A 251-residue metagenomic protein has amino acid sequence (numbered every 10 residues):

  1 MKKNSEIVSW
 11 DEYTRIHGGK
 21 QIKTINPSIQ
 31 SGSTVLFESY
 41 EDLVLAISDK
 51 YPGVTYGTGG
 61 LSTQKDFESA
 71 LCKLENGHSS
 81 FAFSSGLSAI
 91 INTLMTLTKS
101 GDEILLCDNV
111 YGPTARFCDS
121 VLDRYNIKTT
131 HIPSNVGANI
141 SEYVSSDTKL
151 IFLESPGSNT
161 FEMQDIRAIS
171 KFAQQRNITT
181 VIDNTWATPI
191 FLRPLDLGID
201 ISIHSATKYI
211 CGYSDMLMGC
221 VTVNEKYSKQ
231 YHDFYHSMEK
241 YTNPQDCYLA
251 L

Functional and structural regions predicted by a protein language model:
M1-Q30: Short conserved active-site loop signatures built around small residues
K2-V8, E68-K73, G198-D200, H204: Short, hydrophobic/aliphatic alpha-helical segments
Y13-G18, F81-L251: Conserved PLP-enzyme active-site core in the AAT-like
I16, S31-E38, K208: Glycine-rich beta-alpha junction loops
I25-I29, P52, S79, D246: A generic secondary-structure signal marking the coil-to-beta-strand transition
F37-S88, P113-S120: Conserved N-terminal alpha-helix of the aminotransferase class I/II PLP-enzyme fold
